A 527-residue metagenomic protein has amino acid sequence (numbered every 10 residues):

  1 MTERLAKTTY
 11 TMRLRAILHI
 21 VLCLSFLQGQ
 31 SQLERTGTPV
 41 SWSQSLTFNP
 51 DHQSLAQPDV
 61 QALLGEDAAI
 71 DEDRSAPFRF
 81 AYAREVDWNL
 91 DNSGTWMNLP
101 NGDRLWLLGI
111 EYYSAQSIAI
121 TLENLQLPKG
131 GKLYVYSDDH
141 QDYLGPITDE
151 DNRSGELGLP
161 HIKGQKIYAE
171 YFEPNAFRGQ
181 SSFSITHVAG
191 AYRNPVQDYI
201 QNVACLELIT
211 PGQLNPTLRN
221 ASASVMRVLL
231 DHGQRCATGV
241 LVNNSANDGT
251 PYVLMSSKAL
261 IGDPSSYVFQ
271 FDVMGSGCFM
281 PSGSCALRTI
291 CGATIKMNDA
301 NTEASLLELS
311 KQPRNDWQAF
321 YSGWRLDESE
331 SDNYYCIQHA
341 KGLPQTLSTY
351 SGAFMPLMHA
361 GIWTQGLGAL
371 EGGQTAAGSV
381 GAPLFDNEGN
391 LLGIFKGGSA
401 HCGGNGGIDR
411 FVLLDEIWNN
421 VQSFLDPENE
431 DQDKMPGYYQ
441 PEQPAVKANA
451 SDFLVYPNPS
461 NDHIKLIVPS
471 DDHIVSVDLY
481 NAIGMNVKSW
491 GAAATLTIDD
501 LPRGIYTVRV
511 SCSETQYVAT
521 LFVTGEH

Functional and structural regions predicted by a protein language model:
M1-T36, G525-E526: Bacterial Sec-dependent N-terminal signal peptides
Q32-G109, R153-N243: Protease-domain processing segments flanking chymotrypsin-fold serine proteases, especially trypsin-like
L127-Q141: Short, surface-exposed beta-strand/strand-loop-strand elements in extracellular ectodomains
I162-G366, D386: Serine endopeptidase catalytic core focused on the charge-relay Asp
V240-T250, G373-F395: Catalytic nucleophile loop of clan PA
Y252-V253, V268, S282-I290, K296-D299 (+2 more regions): C-terminal subregion of chymotrypsin/trypsin-like serine protease catalytic domains
T346, M355-P356, V421-Y456, D462 (+2 more regions): Residue-level detector of functionally pivotal "anchor" positions at catalytic/ligand-binding pockets or at interdomain
N449-Y456, S460-H527: C-terminal outer-membrane/trafficking sorting elements
